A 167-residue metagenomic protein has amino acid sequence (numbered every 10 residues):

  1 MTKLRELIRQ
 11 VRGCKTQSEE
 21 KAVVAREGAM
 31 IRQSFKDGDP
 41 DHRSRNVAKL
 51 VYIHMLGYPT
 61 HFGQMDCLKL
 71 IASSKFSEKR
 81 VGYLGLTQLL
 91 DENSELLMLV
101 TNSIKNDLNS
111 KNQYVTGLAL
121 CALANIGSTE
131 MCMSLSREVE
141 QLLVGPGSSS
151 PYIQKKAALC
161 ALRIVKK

Functional and structural regions predicted by a protein language model:
M1-M65, A72, F76-R80: N-terminal alpha-helical scaffold/docking segments in eukaryotic complex subunits
C14-Q17, L50-G57, Q88-N93, I126-T129 (+1 more regions): Residue-level signature of the C-terminal ends
A25, T60-D66, E95-S103, E130-E138: Short sequence/structural elements of tandem HEAT/ARM alpha-solenoid repeats
A29-P40, M65-A72, F76, N102-N109 (+3 more regions): HEAT/HEAT-like alpha-solenoid repeats
H42-N46, S77-V81, K111-T116, Y152-Q154: Positions within the helices of HEAT/ARM-like alpha-solenoid repeats
R45-Y52, Y83-Q88, N102, N106 (+4 more regions): Residue-level signature of alpha-solenoid helical repeat scaffolds
G57-H61, S74-E78, E92-L96, K111-Y114 (+3 more regions): Alpha-solenoid repeat scaffolds
